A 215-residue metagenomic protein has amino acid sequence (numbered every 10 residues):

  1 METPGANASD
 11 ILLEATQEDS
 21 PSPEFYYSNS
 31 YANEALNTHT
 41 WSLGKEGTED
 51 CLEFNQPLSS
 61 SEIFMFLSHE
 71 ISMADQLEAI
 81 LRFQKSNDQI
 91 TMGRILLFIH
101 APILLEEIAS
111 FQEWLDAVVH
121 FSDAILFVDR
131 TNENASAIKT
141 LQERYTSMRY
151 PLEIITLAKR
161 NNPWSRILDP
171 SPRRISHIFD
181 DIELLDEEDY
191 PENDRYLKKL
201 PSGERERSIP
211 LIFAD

Functional and structural regions predicted by a protein language model:
M1-S61, M65, I212: Extended, compositionally biased accessory segments flanking or bridging domains
E2, T16, F64-F66, A74 (+2 more regions): P-loop NTP-binding module
E2-P4, S30-A32, H100-I103, D129-E133 (+1 more regions): Short beta-alpha junction loops
L12, L58-S61, L67-R149: Phosphate/Mg2+-binding loops and adjacent switch elements in nucleotide/diphosphate-handling enzyme cores
P23-A32, R94, E153-N161: A generic structural motif
N134-D215: C-terminal accessory "lid"/substrate-recognition subdomains
